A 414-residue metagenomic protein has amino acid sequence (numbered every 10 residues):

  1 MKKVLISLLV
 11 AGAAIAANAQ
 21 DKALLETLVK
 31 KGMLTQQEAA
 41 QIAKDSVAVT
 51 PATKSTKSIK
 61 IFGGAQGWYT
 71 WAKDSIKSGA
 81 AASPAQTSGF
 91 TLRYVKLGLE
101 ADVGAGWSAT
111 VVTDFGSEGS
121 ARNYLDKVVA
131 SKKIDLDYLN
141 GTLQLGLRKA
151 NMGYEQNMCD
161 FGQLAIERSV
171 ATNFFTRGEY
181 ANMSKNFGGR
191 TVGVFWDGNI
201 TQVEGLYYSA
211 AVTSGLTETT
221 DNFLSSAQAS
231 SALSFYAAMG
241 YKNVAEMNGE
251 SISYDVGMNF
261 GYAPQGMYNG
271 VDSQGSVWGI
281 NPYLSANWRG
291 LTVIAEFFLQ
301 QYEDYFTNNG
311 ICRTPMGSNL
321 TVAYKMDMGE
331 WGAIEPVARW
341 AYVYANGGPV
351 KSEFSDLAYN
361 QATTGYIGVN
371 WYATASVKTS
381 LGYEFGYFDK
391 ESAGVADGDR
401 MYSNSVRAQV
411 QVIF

Functional and structural regions predicted by a protein language model:
L5-L8, G12, A17-K77: N-terminal periplasmic/intermembrane-space "pro-region" immediately following the signal or transit peptide
L28, N157, Y208-S209, T219-S225 (+1 more regions): A short secondary-structure junction signal
V47-T56, E218-D221, A263-G266: Short amphipathic alpha-helical segments at helix boundaries and their inter-helical linkers
A52-E218, S231-Y236, G240-E246, T314-G329 (+1 more regions): Outer membrane beta-barrel
D74-I76, A82-A85, V129-L136, L147 (+1 more regions): Outer-membrane beta-barrel pore domains
V192, T217-S226, T307-N309, D327 (+1 more regions): Generic detector of contiguous secondary-structure segments
S226-S230, G275: Interfacial loop-to-helix transition and helix-capping segments at the boundaries of transmembrane helices
